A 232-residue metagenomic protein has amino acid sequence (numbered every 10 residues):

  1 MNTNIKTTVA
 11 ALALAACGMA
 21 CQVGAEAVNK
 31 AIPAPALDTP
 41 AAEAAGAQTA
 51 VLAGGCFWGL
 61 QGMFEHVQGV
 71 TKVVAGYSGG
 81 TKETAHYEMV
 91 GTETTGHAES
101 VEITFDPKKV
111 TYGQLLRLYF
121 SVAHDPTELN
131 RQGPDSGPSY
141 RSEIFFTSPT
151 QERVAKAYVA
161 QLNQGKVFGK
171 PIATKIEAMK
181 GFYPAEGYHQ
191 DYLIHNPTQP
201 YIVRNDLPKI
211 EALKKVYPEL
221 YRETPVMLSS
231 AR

Functional and structural regions predicted by a protein language model:
N2-I5, C17-R232: Flexible coil/turn and secondary-structure edge motifs
A10-L14, G18: Hydrophobic helical h-region of N-terminal Sec-dependent signal peptides in bacterial secretory/periplasmic proteins
